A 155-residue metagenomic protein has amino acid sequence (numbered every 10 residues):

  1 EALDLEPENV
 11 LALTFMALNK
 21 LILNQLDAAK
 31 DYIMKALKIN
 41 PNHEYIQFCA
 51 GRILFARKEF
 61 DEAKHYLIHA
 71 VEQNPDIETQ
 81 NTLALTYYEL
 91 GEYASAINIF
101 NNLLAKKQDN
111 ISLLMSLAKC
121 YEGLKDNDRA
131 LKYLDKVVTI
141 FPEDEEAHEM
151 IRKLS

Functional and structural regions predicted by a protein language model:
E1-D4, M34-K38, I68-E72, N102-A105 (+1 more regions): Conserved structural position within tetratricopeptide repeats
P7, P41, N74-P75, Q108 (+1 more regions): Short coil turns that delineate tetratricopeptide repeat
I22-L23, A56, E89-L90, G123 (+2 more regions): Register position in tetratricopeptide repeats
